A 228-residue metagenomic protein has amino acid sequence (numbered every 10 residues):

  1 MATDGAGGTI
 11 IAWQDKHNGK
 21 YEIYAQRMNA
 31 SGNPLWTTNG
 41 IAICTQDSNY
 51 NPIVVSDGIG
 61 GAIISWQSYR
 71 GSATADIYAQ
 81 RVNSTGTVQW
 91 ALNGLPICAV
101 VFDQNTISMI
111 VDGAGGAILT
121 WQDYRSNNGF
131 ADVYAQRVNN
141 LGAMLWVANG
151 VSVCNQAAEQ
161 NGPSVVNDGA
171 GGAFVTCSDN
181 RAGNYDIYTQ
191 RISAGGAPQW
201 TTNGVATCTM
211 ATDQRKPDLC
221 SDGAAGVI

Functional and structural regions predicted by a protein language model:
M1-I228: Extracellular, repeat-based ectodomains that mediate carbohydrate processing or recognition
